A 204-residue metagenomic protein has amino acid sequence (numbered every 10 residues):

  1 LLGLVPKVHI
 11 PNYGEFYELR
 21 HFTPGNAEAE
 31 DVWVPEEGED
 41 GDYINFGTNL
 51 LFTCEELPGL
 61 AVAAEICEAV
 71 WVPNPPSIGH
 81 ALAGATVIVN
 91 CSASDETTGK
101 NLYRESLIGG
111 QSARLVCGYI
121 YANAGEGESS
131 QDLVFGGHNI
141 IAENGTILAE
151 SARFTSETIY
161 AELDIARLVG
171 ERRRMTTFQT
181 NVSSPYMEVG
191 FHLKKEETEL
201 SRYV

Functional and structural regions predicted by a protein language model:
L1-V204: Enzyme catalytic cores with a strong preference for nitrogen-chemistry domains
